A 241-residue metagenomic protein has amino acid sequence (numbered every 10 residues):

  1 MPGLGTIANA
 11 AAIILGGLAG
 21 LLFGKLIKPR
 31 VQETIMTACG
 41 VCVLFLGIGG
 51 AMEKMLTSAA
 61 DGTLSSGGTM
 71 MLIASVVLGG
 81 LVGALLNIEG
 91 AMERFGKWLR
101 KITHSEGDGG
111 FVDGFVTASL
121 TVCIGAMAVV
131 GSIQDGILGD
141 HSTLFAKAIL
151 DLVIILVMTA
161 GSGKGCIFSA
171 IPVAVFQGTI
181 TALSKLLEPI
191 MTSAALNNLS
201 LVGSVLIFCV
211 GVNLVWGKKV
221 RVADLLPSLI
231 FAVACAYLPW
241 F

Functional and structural regions predicted by a protein language model:
M1, P29-R30, I88-G114: Intrinsically disordered, low-complexity non-transmembrane regions of multi-pass membrane transporters
M1-A8, V31-Q32, L56-M71, I137-T143 (+2 more regions): Interfacial loop-to-helix junctions that mark the boundaries of transmembrane helices in multi-pass membrane
A8-G16, G20, G24, G40-V41 (+16 more regions): Alpha-helical transmembrane segments in multi-pass membrane proteins
V31-V41, G96-W98, C166-F176, A223-I230: Cytoplasmic-side transmembrane-helix entry/capping segments in multi-pass membrane proteins
C39-M55: A generic, lipid-embedded transmembrane alpha helix
G49-K54, G83-W98, S105, G211-V220: Transmembrane helix exit motif
R100, G109-L186: Helix-loop-helix junctions within the multi-pass membrane cores of secondary transporters/permeases
S169-A170, L196, V202-G203, K218-L229 (+1 more regions): Multi-pass alpha-helical transmembrane bundle typical of ion/small-solute transporters and intramembrane aspartyl
